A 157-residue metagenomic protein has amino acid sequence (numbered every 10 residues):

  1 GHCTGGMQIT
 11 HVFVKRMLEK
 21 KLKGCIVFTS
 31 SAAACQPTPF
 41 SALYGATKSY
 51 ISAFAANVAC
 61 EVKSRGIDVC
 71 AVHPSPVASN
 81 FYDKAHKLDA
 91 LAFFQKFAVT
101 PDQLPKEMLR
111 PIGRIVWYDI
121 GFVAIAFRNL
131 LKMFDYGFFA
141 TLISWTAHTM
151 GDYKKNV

Functional and structural regions predicted by a protein language model:
T10, T47: Active-site helix of classical SDR
V12-L22: A short helix-coil junction within the Rossmann-fold of NAD(P)-dependent oxidoreductases
V14, A34, Y50, A55-K63 (+1 more regions): Catalytic Tyr-X3-Lys helix of short-chain dehydrogenase/reductase
E19-K20, P39-F40, S64-G66: Short coil/turn segments at alpha/beta junctions that flank glycine-rich nucleotide-binding fingerprints
S31: Residue(s) in the substrate-gating loop at a strand-loop-helix junction that position the organic substrate next
P37-G45: Active-site loop-to-helix junction immediately N-terminal to the catalytic Tyr of the SDR YXXXK motif in Rossmann-fold
A59-N129, G137: SDR active-site lid
